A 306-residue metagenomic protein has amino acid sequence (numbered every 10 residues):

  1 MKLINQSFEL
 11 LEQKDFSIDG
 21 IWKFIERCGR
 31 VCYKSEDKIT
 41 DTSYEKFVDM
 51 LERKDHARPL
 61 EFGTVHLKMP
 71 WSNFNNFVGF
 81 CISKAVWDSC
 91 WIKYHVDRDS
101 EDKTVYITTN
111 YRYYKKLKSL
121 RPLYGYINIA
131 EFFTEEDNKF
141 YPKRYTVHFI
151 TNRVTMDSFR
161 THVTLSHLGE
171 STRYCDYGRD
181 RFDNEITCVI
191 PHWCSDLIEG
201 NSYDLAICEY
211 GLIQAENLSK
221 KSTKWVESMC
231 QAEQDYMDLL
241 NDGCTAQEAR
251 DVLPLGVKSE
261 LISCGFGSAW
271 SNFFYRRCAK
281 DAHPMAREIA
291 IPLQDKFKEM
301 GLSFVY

Functional and structural regions predicted by a protein language model:
M1-Y306: Family-specific signature for flavin-dependent thymidylate synthase
